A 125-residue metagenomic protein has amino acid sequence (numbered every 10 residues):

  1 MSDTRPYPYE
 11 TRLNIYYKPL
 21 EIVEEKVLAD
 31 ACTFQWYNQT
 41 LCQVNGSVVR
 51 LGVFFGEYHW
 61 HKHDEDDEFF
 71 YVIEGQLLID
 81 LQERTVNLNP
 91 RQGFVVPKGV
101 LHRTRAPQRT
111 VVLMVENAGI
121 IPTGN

Functional and structural regions predicted by a protein language model:
M1-R50: A short, N-terminal "cap"/entry segment at the start of jelly-roll beta-barrel domains of the cupin/DSBH fold
F34-Q35, V48-D64: Conserved short histidine dyad/triad with adjacent acidic residue
N45, D80-R84, P107: Short strand-coil-strand connectors
N45, I73-E74, N89-P90, Q108 (+1 more regions): A cytosolic small-molecule/anion-sensing beta-strand core signal
V53-F55, H63-D80, V115: Short, conserved beta-strand element in jelly-roll/cupin
Q82-K98: Short acidic-glycine-tyrosine-enriched beta hairpin
K98-N125: Ligand-binding loop in jelly-roll beta-barrel domains
